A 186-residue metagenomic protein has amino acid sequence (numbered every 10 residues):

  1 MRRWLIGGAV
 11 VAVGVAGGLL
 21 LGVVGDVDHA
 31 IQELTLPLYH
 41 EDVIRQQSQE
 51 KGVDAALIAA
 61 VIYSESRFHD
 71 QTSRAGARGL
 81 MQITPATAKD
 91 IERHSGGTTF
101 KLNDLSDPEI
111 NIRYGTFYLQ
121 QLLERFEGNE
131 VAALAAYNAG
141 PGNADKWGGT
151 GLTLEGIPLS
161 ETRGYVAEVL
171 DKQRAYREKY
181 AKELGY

Functional and structural regions predicted by a protein language model:
M1-R2: N-terminal Lys/Arg-rich, disordered targeting/topogenic segments
I6-V23: Hydrophobic membrane-insertion alpha-helices, especially the h-region of bacterial N-terminal signal peptides
G22-Y186: Catalytic glycan-binding domains that act on GlcNAc-containing polysaccharides
